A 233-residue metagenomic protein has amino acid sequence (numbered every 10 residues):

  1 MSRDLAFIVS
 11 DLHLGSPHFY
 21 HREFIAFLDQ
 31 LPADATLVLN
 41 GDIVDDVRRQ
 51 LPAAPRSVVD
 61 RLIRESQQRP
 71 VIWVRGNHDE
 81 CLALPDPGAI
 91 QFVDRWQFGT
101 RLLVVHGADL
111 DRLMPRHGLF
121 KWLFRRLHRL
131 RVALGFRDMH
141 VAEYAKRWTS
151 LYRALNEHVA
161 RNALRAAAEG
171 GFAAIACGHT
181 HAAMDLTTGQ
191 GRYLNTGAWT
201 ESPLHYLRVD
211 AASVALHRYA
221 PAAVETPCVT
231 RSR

Functional and structural regions predicted by a protein language model:
M1-S2, R233: Short, Lys/Arg-enriched, disordered terminal segments
S2-L5, V9, L14-T100: Core catalytic region of metal-dependent phosphoesterases/phosphodiesterases, especially metallo-beta-lactamase-like
L37-D42, Q68-P70, L103-H106, V132-M139 (+2 more regions): Short C-terminal domain-edge/linker segments immediately following a structured domain
D46, E80, D111, S202 (+1 more regions): Flexible, glycine-rich phosphate/dinucleotide-binding loops and adjacent beta-alpha linkers at cofactor/substrate
A89-G99, L103, A108, L113-L119 (+1 more regions): Conserved beta-sheet core of the metallophosphoesterase superfamily
G107-V159: Active-site-proximal loop/helix segment associated with metal-binding centers of metalloenzymes
R116, A142-A174, V224-R233: A short C-terminal boundary segment appended to hydrolase-like catalytic domains
